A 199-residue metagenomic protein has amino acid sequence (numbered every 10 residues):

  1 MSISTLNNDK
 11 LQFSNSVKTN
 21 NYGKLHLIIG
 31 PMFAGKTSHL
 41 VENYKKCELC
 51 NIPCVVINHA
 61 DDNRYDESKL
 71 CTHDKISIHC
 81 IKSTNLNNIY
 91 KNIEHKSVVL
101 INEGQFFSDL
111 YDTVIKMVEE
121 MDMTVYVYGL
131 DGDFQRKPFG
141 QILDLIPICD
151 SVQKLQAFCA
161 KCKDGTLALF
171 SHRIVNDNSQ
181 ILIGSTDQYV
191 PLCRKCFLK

Functional and structural regions predicted by a protein language model:
S2-I93, D133-D144, A157, L167 (+2 more regions): Conserved P-loop
I52-P53, T124, S151: Residues at the starts of beta-strands that form the adenosine-phosphate
I93-F107: Conserved P-loop NTPase "ATPase switch" module shared by AAA+ and STAND
S97, C149-D150: Conserved acidic residues
L100-I101, M123-D131: Structural recognition of the conserved hydrophobic beta-strand(s) that form the central parallel beta-sheet of P-loop
E103-V114, G132-F139: Conserved ATPase-coupling elements of RecA-like P-loop NTPase cores
I115-M123: Conserved catalytic/switch belt of AAA+ P-loop NTPases
S151-K161: Conserved AAA+ ATPase "SRH/arginine-finger" region at the nucleotide-binding site
